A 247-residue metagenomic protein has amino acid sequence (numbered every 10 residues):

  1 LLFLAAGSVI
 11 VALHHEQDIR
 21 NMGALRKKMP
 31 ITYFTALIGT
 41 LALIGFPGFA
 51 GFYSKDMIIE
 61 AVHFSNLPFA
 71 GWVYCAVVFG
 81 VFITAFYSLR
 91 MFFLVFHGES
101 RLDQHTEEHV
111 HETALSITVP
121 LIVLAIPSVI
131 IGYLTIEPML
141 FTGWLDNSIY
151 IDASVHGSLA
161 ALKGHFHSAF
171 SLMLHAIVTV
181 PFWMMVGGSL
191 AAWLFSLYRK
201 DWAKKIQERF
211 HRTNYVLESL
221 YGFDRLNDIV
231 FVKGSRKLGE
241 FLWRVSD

Functional and structural regions predicted by a protein language model:
F3, Y74-V110, M184-R209: Predominantly late transmembrane helices and immediately cytosolic-facing juxtamembrane segments
F3-G7, H15, K55-D56, A85-L89 (+2 more regions): Alpha-helical transmembrane segments of polytopic integral membrane proteins, especially the permease/helical cores
V11-F49, G71-G80, H105-I130, N214-Y215: Interfacial and helix-entry/exit segments of alpha-helical transmembrane bundles in multi-pass inner-membrane proteins
R20-K27, L94-G98, E108, E208 (+4 more regions): Short amphipathic alpha-helical coupling elements at transmembrane boundaries
A42-Y53, M57, A125-G143, F231: Alpha-helical transmembrane segments and their membrane-interface junctions in multi-pass membrane proteins
D56-Y74: Interfacial segments of multi-pass membrane proteins
P68-G80, L172-W183: Membrane-entry segments of alpha-helical transmembrane domains in multi-pass membrane proteins
E137-W183, L194-D247: Aromatic-capped, Gly/Pro-kinked transmembrane alpha-helices
